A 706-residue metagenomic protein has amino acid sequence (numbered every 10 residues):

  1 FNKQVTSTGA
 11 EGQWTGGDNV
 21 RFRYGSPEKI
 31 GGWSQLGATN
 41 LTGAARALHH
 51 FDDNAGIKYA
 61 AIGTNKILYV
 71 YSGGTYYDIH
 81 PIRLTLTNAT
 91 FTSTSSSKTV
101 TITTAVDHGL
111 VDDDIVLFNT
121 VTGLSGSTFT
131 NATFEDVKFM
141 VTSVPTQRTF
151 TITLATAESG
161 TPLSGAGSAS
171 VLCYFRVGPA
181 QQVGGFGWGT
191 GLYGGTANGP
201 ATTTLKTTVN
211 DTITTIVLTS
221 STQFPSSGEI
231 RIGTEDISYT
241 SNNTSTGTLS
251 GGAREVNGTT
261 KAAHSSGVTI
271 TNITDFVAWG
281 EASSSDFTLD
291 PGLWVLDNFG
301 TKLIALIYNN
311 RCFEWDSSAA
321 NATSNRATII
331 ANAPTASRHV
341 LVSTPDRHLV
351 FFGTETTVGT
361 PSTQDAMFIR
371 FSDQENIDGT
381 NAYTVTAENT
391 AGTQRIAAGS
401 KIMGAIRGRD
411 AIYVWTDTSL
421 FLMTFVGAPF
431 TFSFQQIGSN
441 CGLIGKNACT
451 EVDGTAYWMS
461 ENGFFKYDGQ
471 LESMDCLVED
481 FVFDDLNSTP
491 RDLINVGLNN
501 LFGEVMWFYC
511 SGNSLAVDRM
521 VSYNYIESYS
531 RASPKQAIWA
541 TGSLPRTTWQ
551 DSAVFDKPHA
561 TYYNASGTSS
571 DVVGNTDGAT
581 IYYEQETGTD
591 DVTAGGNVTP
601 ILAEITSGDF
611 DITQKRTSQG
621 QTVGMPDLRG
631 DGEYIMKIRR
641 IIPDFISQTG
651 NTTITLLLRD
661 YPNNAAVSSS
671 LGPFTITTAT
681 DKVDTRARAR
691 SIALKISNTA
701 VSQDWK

Functional and structural regions predicted by a protein language model:
F1-T85, V177-V183, T288, L293-V295 (+3 more regions): Beta-sheet repeat architectures centered on beta-propellers
N2, G9, I79-D211, T219-G292 (+1 more regions): Small/polar beta-strand repeat architecture
G31-D52, H80-L84, V277-D290, N321-I494 (+1 more regions): Beta-propeller and closely related beta-pinwheel folds
G56-Y59, T301, D410-A411: Structural hallmark of WD40 beta-propellers
T64-N65, I307, G353, T416-T418 (+4 more regions): Recurrent small/Gly-Pro-centered beta-turn motifs in extracellular repeat architectures
Y174-F175, T301-T323: Hydrophobic or amphipathic alpha-helical targeting/insertion segments
